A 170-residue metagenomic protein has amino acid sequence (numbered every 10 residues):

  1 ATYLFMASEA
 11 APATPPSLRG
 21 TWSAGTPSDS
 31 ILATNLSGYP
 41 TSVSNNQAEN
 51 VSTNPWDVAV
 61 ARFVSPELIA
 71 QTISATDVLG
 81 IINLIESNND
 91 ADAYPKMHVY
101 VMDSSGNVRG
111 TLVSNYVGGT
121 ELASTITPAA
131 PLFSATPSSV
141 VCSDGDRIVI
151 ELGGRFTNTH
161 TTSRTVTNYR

Functional and structural regions predicted by a protein language model:
A1-D77, I81-A91, R147-R170: Proprotein-processing/basic-patch segments
S23-T26, N83, D92-T161: Aromatic- and Gly/Pro-enriched, solvent-exposed loop/edge beta-strand patches characteristic of beta-rich domains
